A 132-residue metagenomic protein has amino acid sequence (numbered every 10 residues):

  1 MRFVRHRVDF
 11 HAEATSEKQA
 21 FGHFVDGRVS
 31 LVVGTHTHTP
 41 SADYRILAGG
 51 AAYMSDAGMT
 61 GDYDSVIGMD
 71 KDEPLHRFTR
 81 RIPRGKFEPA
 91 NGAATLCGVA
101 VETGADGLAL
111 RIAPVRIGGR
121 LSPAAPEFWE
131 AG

Functional and structural regions predicted by a protein language model:
M1-E17: Short acidic, glycine-rich surface-loop motifs adjacent to enzyme active sites
V4-R5, S30, G50-A52, G107-L110: A structural micro-motif
R7, H36, V101: Divalent metal-coordination and catalytic microenvironments
H11-E13, G58, G104: Anionic group-transfer/hydrolysis microenvironments
T15-P89: Conserved beta-sheet core of the metallophosphoesterase superfamily
P74-G132: A short C-terminal boundary segment appended to hydrolase-like catalytic domains
